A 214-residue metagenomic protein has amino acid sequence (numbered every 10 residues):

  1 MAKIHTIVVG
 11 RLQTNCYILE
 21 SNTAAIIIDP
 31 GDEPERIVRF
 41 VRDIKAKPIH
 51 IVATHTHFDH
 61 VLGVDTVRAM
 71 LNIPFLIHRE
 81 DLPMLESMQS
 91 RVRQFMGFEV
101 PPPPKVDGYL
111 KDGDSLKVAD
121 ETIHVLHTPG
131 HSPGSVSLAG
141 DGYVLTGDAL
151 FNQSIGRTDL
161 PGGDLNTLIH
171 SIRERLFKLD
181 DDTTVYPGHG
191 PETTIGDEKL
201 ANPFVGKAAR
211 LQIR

Functional and structural regions predicted by a protein language model:
A2-I44, S137-T146: Conserved beta-strand hairpin/beta-sheet module of binuclear metal-dependent hydrolase folds, prominently
H5, N15-Y17, G108, G113-D114 (+2 more regions): Residue-level detector of beta-strand structural context in well-folded domains
I7-V8, V106-D107, H127-P129: Short Gly/Pro-enriched turn/cap motifs at secondary-structure boundaries
L19, T54, T128: Conserved S/T- and glycine-rich ATP-binding loop of Class I adenylate-forming
A25, R91-V92, S115, E121-R214: Metallo-beta-lactamase
I28-P30, A53, I77, D120 (+1 more regions): Small/polar loops that bind or transfer phosphate-bearing groups
E33-L116, L200-R210: Active-site HxH/HxHxD metal-binding segment of metal-dependent hydrolases
